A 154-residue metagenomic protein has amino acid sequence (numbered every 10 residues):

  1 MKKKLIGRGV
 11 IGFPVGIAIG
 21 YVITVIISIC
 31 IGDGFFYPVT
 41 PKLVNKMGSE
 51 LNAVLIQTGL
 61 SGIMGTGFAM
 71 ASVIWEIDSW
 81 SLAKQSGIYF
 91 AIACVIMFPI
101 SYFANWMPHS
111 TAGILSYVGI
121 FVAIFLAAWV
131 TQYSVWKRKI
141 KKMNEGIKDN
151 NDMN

Functional and structural regions predicted by a protein language model:
G7-S28: N-terminal signal-anchor transmembrane alpha helix
G20, M47-I63: A loop-to-helix transmembrane entry motif
V25-Y37: Membrane-helix interface motif
G34-N52: Perimembrane loop-to-helix junctions flanking transmembrane segments
N52, G62-E76: Canonical alpha-helical transmembrane segments
S72-I92: Loop-to-transmembrane helix junctions at the membrane interface
S86-Y117: Hydrophobic alpha-helical transmembrane segments of integral membrane proteins
N105-N154: Alpha-helical transmembrane segments of multi-pass integral membrane proteins, characterized by long hydrophobic
